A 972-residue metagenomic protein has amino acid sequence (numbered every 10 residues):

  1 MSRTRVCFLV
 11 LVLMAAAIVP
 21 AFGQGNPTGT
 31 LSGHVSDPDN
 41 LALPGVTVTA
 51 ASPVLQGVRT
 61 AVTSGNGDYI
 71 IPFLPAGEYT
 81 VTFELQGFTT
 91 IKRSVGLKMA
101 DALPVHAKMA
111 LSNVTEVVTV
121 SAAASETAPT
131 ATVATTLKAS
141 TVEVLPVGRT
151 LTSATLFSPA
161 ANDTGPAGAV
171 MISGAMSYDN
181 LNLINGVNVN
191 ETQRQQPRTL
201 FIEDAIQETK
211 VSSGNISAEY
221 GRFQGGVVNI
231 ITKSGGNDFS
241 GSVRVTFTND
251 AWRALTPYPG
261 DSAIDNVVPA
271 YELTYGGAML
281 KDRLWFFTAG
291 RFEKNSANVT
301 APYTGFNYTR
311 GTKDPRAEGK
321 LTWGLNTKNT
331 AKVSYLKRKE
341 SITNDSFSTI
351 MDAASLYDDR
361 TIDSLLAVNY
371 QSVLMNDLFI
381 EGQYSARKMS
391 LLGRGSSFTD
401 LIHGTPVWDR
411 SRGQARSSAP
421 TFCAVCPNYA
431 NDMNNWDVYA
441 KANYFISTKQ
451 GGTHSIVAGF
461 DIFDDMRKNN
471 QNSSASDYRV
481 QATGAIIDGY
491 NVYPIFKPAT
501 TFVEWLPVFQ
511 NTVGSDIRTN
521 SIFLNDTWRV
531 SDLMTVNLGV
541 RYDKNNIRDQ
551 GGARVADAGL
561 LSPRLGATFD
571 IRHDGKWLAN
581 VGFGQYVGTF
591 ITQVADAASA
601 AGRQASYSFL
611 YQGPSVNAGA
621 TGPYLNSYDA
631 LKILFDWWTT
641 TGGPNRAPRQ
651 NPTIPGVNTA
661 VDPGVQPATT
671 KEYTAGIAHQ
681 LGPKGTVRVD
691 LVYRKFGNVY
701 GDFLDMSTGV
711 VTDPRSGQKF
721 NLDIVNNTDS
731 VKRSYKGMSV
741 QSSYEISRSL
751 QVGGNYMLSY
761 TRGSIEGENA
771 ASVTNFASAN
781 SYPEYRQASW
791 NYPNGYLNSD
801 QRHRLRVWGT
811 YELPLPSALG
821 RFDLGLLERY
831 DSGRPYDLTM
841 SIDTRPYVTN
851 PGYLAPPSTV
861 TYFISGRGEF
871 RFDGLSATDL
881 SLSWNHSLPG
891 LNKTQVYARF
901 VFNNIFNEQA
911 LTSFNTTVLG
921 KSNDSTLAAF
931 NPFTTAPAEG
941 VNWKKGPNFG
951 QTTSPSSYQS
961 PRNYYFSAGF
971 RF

Functional and structural regions predicted by a protein language model:
S2-K138, I202-D204: Periplasm-facing N-terminal accessory domains of Gram-negative outer-membrane beta-barrel systems
S64, F88-A110, T115-S234, N249-P259 (+4 more regions): Periplasmic N-terminal accessory/gating domains of Gram-negative outer-membrane beta-barrel systems
D163-T164, A218-G221, G235-S240, L280-L284 (+9 more regions): Short loop/turn motifs that connect adjacent beta-strands in outer-membrane beta-barrel proteins
I264-S341, D358-I380, P563: Transmembrane beta-barrel wall of Gram-negative outer-membrane proteins
K313, T327-I522, V711-D713, Q718 (+3 more regions): Replace "related TpsB outer-membrane translocases also match" with "some related outer-membrane beta-barrels such as
S531, T535, K684, R688-R834: Gram-negative outer-membrane beta-barrel transporters
Q550, A556-G559, G566-N726, P851-G852 (+4 more regions): Solvent-exposed loop/turn elements at secondary-structure boundaries
K684, P816-T859, F870-A877, S881-F972: C-terminal beta-signal and adjacent terminal beta-strands/loops of Gram-negative outer-membrane beta-barrel proteins
